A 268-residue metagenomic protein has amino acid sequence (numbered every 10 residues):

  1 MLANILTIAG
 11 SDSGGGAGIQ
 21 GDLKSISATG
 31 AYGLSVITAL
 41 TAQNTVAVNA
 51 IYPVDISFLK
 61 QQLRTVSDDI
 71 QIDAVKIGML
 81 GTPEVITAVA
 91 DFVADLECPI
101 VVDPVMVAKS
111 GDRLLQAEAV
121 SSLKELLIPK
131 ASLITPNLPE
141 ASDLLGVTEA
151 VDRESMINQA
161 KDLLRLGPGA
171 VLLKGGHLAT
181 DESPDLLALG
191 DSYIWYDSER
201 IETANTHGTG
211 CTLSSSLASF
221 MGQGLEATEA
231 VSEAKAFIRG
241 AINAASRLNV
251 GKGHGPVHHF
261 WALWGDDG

Functional and structural regions predicted by a protein language model:
M1, T7, G18, D181-Y196: Acidic-glycine-rich active-site phosphate/pyrophosphate-binding loop
L2, P53, E229-G268: Charged C-terminal helix
L2-T7, S27-K109, F260-L263: Conserved N-terminal subdomain of the carbohydrate kinase-like
I8-G14, Y193-H207: Short pre-catalytic strand/loop immediately N-terminal to key active-site residues, enriched for Gly-Thr
G15-A31: N-terminal basic/disordered segments at the start of proteins
T29-L34, I194, F220-A234: Phosphate-handling active-site elements
A117-Y193: Conserved phosphate/ATP/ADP-binding segment of small-molecule kinases
S142-D143, T203-A227: Short, small-residue alpha-helix embedded
